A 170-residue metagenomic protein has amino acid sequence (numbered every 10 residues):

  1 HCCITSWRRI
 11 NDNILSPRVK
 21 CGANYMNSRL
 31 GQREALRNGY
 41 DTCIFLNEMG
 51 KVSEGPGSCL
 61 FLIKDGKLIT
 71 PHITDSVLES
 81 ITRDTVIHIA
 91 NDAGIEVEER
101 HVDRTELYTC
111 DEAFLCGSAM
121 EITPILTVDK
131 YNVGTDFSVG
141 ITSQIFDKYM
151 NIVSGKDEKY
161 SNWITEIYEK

Functional and structural regions predicted by a protein language model:
H1-K170: Helix-start/capping segments and mature chain N-termini
